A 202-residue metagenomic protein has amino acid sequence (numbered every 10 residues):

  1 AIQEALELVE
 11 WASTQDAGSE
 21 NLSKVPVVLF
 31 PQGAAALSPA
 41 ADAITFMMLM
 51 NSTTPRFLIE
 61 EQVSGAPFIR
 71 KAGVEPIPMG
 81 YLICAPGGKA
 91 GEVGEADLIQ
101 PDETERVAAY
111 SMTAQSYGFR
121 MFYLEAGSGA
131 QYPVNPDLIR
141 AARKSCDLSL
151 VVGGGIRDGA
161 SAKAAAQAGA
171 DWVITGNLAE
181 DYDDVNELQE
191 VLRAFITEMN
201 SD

Functional and structural regions predicted by a protein language model:
A1, A43-L58, A126-S128, G155-I156 (+1 more regions): Glycine-rich phosphate-binding active-site loops on the catalytic face of alpha/beta enzymes
I2-Q32, G65-I77, Y132-D158, E190-D202: Alpha-helix-loop-beta-strand connector modules within alpha/beta enzyme cores
L29, G33-F46, S145-T175: Catalytic cores of alpha/beta
A36-Q115: Conserved anion-binding
S38-P39, P55-R56, P133, S161-K163 (+1 more regions): Short glycine-/acidic-enriched loop or helix-start segments at secondary-structure transitions that form or flank
I83-A85, Y123-E125, G153: Short, conserved beta-strand edge motifs with alternating hydrophobic and charged residues
G87, D102-A109, K144-D147, G159-D202: Alpha/beta catalytic cores of nucleotide-metabolism and tRNA/nucleoside-modifying enzymes
V93-I139, A179-E187: Glycine/Thr-rich beta-alpha phosphate-binding loop at enzyme active sites
